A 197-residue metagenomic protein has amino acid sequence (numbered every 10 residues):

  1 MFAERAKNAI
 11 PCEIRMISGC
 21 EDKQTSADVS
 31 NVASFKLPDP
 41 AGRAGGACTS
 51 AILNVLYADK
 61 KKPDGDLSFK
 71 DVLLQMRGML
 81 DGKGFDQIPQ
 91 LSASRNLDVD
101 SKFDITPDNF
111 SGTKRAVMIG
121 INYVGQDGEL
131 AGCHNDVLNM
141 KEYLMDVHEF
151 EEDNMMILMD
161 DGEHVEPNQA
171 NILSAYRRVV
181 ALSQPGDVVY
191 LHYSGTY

Functional and structural regions predicted by a protein language model:
M1-Y197: Cysteine endopeptidase catalytic domains of the caspase/legumain-like
